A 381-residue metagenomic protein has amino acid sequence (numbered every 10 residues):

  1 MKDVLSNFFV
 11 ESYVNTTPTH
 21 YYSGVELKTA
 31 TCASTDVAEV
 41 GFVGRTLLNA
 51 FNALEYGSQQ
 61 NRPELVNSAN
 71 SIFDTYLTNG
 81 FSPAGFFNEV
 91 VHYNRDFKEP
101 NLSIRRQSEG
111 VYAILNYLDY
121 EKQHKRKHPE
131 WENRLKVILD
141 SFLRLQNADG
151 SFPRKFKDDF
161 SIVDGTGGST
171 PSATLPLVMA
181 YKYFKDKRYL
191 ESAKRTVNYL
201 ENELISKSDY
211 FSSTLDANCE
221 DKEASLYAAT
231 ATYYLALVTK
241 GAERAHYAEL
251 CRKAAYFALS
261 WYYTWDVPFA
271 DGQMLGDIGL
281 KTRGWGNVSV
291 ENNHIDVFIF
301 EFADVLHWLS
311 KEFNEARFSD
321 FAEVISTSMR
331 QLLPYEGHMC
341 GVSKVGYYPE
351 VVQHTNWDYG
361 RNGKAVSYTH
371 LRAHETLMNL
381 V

Functional and structural regions predicted by a protein language model:
M1-G41, N67-S71, T75-H92, K136 (+2 more regions): Low-complexity, Ser/Thr/Pro/Gly-enriched N-terminal "stalk/linker" regions
V4-T16, N198-Y210, T214, T239-A365 (+1 more regions): Non-catalytic carbohydrate-binding regions of carbohydrate-active enzymes
A33-D36, F97, F156-V163, Y210-N218 (+1 more regions): Active-site-adjacent structural elements in folded domains
E39-G57, E89-L139, T166-L177, C219-A236 (+1 more regions): Aromatic-rich carbohydrate-recognition surfaces in CAZymes
F51-L54, D74-L77, Y112-L115, D119 (+7 more regions): Alpha-helical repeat scaffolds in large eukaryotic proteins
Y56-N70, Y117-L139, V178-K194, L235-R252 (+2 more regions): Structural helix-adjacent loops and short alpha-helical linkers that scaffold large soluble proteins
L143, N147, D164-S169, E201: Alpha-solenoid helical repeat scaffolds
T369-T376: Conserved small/polar residues in nucleotide/adenosyl-binding loops
